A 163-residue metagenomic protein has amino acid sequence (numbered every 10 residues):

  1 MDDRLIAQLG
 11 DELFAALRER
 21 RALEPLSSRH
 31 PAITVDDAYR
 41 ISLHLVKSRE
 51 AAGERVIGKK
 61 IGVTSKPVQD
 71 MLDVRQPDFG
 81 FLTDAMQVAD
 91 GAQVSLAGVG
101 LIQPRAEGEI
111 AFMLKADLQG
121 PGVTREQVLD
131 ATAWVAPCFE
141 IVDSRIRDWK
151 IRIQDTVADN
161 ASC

Functional and structural regions predicted by a protein language model:
D2-C163: Catalytic-core "active-site belt" of small-molecule-metabolizing enzymes, emphasizing His/Asp/Glu-rich regions
